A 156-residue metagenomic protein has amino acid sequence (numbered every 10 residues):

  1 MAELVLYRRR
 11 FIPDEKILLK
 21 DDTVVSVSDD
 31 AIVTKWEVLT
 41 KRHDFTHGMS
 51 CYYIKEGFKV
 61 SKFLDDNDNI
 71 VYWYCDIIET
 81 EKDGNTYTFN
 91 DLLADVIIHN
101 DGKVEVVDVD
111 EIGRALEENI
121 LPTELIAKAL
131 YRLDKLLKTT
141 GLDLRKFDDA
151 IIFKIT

Functional and structural regions predicted by a protein language model:
M1-F45: Charge-rich, low-complexity N-terminal segments
L6-Y7, V60, V104: Generic structural motif
D22-V24, M49-Y52, K62-F63, L93-V96: Hydrophobic/aromatic beta-strand elements that line small-molecule binding cavities or substrate pockets in beta-rich
T34-T86: The feature represents the first ordered module of a protein
N67, Y72-N119: Conserved, surface-exposed functional patches that form binding/active-site neighborhoods
D108, P122, I152-K154: General structural signal for secondary-structure boundaries
E111-D134: Short, surface-exposed, low-complexity cationic segments
A127-T156: Charged phosphate-binding loop/patch that engages nucleotide di/tri-phosphates or the phosphate backbone of nucleic
